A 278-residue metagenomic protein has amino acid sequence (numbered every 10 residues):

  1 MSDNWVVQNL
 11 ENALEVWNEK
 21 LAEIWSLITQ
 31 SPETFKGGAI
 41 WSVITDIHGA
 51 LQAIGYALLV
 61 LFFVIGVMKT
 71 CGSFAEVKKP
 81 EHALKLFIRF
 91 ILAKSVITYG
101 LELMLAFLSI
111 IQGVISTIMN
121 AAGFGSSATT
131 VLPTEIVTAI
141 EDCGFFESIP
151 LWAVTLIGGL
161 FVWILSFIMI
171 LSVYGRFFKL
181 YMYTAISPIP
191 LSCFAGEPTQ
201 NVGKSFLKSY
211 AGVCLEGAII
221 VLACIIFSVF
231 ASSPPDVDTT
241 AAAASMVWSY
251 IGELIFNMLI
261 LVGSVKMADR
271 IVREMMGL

Functional and structural regions predicted by a protein language model:
M1-L10, P80-G100, G203-V213: Alpha-helical transmembrane segments and their helix-start/interface "positive-inside/aromatic belt" motifs in integral
M1-L58: Binding/recognition "hotspot" determinant
E23-S26, H82-R89, S116, N120 (+4 more regions): Short amphipathic alpha-helical coupling elements at transmembrane boundaries
I44-Q52, L84-I88, L92, E141 (+4 more regions): Alpha-helical membrane-interface segments at transmembrane helix boundaries
A53-I65, V162, L180: Hydrophobic alpha-helical transmembrane segments
L58-K94, I186-Q200: Hydrophobic transmembrane alpha-helix segments characteristic of membrane transport and insertion machinery
K94-I186, C224-G277: Non-cytosolic segments of integral membrane proteins
L191-K208, T240, I271-M275: Alpha-helical transmembrane segments
